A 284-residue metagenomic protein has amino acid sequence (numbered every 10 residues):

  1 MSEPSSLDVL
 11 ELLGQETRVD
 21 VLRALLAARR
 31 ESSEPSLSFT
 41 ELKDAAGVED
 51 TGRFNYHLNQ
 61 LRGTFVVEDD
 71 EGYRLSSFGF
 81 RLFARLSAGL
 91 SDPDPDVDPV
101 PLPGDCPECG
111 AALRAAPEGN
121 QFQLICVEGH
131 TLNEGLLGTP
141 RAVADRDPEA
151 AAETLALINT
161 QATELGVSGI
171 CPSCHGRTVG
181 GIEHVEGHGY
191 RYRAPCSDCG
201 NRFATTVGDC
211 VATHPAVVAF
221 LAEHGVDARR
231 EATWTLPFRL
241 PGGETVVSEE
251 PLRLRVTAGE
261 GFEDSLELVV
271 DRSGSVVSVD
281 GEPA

Functional and structural regions predicted by a protein language model:
M1-R23: Short alpha-helical segments that sit at the start of domains
V21, E31-A46: Short acidic, hydrophobic short linear motifs in intrinsically disordered regions
R62-E71: A short, conserved structural fragment
D69, R114-N120, E134-P140, T178-V185 (+1 more regions): Short Cys/His-rich "knuckle" micro-motifs
E71-G89: Basic, amphipathic "hinge/linker" alpha-helix immediately C-terminal to the N-terminal HTH DNA-binding motif
D92-P103, R114-N120, L157-S168, V185-Y190: Short, flexible, mixed-charge glycine/proline-rich loop motifs that serve as phosphate/nucleic-acid-contacting
C106-G110, Q123-G129, C171-C174, C196-C199: Short cysteine-rich clusters marking metal-coordination/redox-active sites
P148, T160-A284: C-terminal regulatory/effector modules of DNA-binding transcriptional regulators
